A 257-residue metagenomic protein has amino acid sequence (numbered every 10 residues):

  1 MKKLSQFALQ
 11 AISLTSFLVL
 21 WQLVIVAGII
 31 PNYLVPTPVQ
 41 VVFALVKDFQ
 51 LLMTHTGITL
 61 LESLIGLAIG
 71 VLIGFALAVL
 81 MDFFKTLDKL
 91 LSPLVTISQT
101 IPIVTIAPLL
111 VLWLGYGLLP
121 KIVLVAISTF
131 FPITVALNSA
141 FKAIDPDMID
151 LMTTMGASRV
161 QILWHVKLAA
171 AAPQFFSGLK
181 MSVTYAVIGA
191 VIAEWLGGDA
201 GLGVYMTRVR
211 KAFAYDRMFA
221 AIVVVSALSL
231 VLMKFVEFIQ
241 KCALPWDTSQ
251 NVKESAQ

Functional and structural regions predicted by a protein language model:
M1-I25: N-terminal signal-anchor/first transmembrane alpha helix
A27-A68: Periplasmic/extracellular loop-to-transmembrane helix junction in inner-membrane transport proteins
I65-V95, L112: Transmembrane-helix boundary motif in ABC transporter permease subunits
K85, K142, P173, S177 (+1 more regions): C-terminal transmembrane helix and the adjacent membrane-cytosol boundary/short C-terminal tail of inner/organellar
T96-P132, S139-A140: Generic hydrophobic transmembrane alpha-helix motif, especially the helices
L112-W113, I188-V224, W246-E254: Glycine-rich helix-loop "coupling/hinge" segments at transmembrane-helix boundaries in multipass transporters
V123, I127, V160-I192, A220 (+1 more regions): Transmembrane alpha-helices
A136, A140-M181, L202, M206: Short cytoplasmic-facing helical segments at TM-TM junctions of multi-pass membrane proteins
